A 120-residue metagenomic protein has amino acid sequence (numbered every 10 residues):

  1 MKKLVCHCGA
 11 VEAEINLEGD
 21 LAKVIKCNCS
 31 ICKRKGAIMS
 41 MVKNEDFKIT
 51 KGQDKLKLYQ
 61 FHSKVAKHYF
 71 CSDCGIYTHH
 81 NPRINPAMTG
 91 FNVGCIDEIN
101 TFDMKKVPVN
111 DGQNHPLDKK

Functional and structural regions predicted by a protein language model:
M1-V5, A10-K120: A short Gly-Trp-Pro
